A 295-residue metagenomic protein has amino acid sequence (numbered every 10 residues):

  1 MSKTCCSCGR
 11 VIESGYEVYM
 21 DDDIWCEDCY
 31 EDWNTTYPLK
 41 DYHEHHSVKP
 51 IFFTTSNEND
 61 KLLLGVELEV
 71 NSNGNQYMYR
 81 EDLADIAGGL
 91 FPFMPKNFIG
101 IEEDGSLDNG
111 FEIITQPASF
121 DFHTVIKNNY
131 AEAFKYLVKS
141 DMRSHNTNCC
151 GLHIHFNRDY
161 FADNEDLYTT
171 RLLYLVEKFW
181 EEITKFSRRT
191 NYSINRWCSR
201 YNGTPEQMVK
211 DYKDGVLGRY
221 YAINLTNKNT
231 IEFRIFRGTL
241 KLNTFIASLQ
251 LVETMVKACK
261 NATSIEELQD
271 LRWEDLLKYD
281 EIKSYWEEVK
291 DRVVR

Functional and structural regions predicted by a protein language model:
C6-R10, D23, E27-D141: Terminal catalytic/cofactor-binding subdomain
G15-D23: Short linker/helix segments within small regulatory modules
G65, G110, D166-T239: Aromatic/basic-lined ligand-recognition segments that form π-stacking hydrophobic pockets flanked by Lys/Arg to engage
Y79-A84, D121-F134, Y160-R188, K241-M255 (+1 more regions): Helical (often loop-to-helix) elements that flank the catalytic cores of nucleotide-handling enzymes
A87-M94, L137-H145, W180, E253-N261: A common structural junction motif
G110-E112, H145-F161, T230-R234: Histidine-centered divalent-metal-coordination microenvironment in nucleic-acid enzymes
R143-H145, E181-N195, K257-Y285: Flexible helix-coil linker/hinge segments at domain or subdomain boundaries
N229-I231, I235-S264: Long, repeat-rich segments with strong aromatic
